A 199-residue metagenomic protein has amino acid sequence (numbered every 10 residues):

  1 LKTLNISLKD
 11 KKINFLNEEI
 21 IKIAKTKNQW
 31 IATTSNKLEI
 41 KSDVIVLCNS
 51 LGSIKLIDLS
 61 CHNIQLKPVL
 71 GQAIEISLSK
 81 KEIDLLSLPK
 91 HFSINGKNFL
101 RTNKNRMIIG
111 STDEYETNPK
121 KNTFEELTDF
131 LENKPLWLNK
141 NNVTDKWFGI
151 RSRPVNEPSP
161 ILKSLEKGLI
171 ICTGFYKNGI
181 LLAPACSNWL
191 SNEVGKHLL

Functional and structural regions predicted by a protein language model:
L1-I6, N118-T123, L181-L182: Short beta-strand to alpha-helix junction loop
K12-I13, L169: Short, conserved active-site loop motifs that form the nucleotide-linked donor/cofactor pocket
N14-W30: A conserved short coil-to-beta-strand element within the FAD-binding core of flavoproteins
I31-T33, I108, I170-I171: General beta-strand recognition
S35-K37: Glycine-centered tight beta-turn/hairpin loop motif at sheet-sheet or coil-to-beta transitions
I40-S53, S187: Short hydrophobic core segments
N49-K167: Active-site substrate-recognition segment that forms the wall of the catalytic cavity or substrate channel
N141-L199: C-terminal catalytic lobe of FAD-dependent flavoproteins
